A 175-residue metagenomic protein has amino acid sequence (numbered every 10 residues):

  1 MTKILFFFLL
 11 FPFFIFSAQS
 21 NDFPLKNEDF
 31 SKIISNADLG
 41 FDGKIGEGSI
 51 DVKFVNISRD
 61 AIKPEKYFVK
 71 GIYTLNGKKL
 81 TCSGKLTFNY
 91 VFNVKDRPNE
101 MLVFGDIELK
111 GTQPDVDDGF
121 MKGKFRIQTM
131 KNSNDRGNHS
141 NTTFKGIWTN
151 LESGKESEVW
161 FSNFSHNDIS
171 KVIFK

Functional and structural regions predicted by a protein language model:
I4-F14: Sec-dependent N-terminal signal peptides
F14-S20: Sec/Tat signal peptide C-region and signal peptidase I cleavage site
N21-K175: Central antiparallel beta-sheet cores of small beta-barrel/beta-sandwich binding domains
